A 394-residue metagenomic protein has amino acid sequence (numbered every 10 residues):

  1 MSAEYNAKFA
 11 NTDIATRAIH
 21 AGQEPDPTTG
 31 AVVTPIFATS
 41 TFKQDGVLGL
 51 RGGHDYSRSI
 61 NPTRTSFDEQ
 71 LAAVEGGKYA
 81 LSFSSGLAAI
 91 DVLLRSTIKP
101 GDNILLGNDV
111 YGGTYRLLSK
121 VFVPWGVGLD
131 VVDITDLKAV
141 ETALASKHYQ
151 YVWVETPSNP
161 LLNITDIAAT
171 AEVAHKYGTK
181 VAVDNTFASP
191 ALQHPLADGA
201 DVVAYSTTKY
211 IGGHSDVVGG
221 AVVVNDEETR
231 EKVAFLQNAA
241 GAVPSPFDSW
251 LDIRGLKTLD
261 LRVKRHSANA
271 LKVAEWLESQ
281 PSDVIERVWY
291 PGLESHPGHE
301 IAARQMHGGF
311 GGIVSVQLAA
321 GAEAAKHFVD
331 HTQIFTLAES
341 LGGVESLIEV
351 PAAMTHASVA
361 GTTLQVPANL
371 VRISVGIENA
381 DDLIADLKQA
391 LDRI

Functional and structural regions predicted by a protein language model:
M1-H54: N-terminal glycine-rich, Lys/His-bearing helix-loop that initiates the first secondary-structure elements of many
S2, S119, L144, D330 (+1 more regions): PLP-dependent enzyme catalytic core of the Aspartate aminotransferase-like
S2-A10, H20, P27, A80-D283 (+1 more regions): Conserved PLP-enzyme active-site core in the AAT-like
Q23-P25, A38-Q44, F187, K209 (+6 more regions): Glycine-rich beta-alpha junction loops
T41-D91, G113-K120: Conserved N-terminal alpha-helix of the aminotransferase class I/II PLP-enzyme fold
V217-G219, G309-I313, A368-R372: Short, solvent-exposed beta-strand edge segments and adjacent coil->beta transition regions
D252-L261, G311-A319, R372-G376: Short, well-ordered beta-strand elements within core beta-sheets of diverse protein domains
L271-Q333, L337-G342, H356-Q365: Conserved small-domain helix->loop->beta segment predominantly found in fold-type I
